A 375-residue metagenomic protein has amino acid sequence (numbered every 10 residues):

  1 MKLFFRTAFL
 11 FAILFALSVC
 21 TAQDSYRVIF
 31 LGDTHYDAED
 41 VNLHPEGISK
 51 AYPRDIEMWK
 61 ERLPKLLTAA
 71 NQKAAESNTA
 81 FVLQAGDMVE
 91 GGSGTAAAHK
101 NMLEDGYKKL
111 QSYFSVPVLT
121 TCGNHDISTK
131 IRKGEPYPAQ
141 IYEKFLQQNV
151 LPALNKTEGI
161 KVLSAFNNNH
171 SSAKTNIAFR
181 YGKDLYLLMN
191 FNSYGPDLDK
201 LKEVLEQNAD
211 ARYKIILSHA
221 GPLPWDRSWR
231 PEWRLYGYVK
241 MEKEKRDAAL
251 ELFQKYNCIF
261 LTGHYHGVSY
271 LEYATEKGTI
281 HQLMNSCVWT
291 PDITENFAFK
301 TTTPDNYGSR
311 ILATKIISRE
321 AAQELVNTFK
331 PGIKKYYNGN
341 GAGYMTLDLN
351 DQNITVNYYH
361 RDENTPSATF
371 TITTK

Functional and structural regions predicted by a protein language model:
M1-R6: Positively charged n-region of N-terminal signal peptides that target proteins for export
T7-S18: Bacterial N-terminal signal peptides
C20-A97: N-terminal active-site segment of His-dependent metallophosphoesterases
Q23, L43, G47-K60, L198 (+1 more regions): Active-site-proximal segments of metal-dependent phosphoesterases and phosphodiesterases across multiple
D24-R27, S77-V82, Y113-L119, Y181-Y186 (+4 more regions): Loop/turn elements at helix/coil->beta-strand transitions in domains of secreted/extracellular proteins
Y26, Y36-N42, S128, G195-L198 (+3 more regions): Short, solvent-exposed loop/turn elements at domain surfaces
F30-G32, V82-D87, V118-G123, M189-N190 (+3 more regions): Active-site neighborhood of phospho(di)ester-bond hydrolases with catalytic His/Asp-centered motifs
G47-P53, S93-D210, G237-K240, E244 (+3 more regions): Extended active-site neighborhood of metal-dependent phosphoesterases/phosphodiesterases
